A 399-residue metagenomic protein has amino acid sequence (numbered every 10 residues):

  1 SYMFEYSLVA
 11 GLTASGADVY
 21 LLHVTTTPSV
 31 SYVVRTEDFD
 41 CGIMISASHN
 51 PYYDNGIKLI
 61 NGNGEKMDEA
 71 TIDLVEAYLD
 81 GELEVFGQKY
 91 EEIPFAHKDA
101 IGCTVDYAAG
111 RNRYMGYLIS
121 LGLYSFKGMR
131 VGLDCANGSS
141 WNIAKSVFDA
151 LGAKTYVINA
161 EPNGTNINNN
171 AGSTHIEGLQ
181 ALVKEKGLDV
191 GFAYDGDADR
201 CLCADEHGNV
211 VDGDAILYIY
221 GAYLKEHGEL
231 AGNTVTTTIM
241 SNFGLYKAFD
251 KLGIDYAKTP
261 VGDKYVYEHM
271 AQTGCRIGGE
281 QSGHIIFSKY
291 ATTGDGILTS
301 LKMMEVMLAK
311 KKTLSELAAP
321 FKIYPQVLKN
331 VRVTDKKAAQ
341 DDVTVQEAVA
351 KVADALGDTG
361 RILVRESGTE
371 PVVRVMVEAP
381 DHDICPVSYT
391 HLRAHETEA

Functional and structural regions predicted by a protein language model:
S1-D54, S146-A204: N-terminal small/polar loop signature for handling phosphorylated ligands or for N-terminal nucleophile
T13, L22-H23, D73-M115, S120 (+2 more regions): Proline/glycine-rich low-complexity loops and linkers
N55-K184: Gly/Ser/Thr-enriched, mixed-charge loops and adjacent short helices that form phosphate/oxyanion-binding elements
C275-S315: C-terminal catalytic subdomain
V306-T334: Gly/Pro-rich interdomain helix-loop hinge
Q340-A355: Short amphipathic alpha-helix segments
T390-T397: Conserved small/polar residues in nucleotide/adenosyl-binding loops
